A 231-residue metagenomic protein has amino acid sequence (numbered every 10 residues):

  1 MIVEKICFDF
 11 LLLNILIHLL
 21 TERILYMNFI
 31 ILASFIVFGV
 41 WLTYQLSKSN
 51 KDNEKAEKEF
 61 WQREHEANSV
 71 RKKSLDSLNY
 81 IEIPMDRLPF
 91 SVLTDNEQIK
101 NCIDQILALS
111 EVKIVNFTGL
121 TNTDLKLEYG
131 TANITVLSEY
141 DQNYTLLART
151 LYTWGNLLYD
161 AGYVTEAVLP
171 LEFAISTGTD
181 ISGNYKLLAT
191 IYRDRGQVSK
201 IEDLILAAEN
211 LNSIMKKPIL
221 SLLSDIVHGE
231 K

Functional and structural regions predicted by a protein language model:
N28-L146: N-terminal alpha-helical interaction modules that lie
T150-L151, Y185: TPR repeat positional signature
G183-N184, P218-I219: TPR alpha-solenoid repeat register
